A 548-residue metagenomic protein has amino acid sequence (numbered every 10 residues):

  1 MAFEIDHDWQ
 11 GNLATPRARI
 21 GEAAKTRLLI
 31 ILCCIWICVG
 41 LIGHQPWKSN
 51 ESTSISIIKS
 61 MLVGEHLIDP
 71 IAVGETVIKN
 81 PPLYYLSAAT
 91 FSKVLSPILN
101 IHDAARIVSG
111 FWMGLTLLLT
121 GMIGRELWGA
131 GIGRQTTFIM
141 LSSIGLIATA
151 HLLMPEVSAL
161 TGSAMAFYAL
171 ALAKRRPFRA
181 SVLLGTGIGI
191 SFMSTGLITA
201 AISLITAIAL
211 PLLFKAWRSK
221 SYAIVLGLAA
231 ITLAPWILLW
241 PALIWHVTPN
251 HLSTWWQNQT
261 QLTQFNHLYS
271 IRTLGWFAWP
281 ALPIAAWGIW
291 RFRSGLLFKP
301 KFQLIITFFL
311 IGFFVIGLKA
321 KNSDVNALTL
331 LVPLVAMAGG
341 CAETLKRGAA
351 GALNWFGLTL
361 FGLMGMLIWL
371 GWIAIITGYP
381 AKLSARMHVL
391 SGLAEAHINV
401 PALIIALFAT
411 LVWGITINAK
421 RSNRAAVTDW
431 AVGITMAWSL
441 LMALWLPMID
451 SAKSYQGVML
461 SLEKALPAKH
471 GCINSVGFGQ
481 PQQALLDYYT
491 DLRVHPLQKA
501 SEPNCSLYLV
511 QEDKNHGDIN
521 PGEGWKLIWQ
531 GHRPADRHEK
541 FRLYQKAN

Functional and structural regions predicted by a protein language model:
I35-C38, S54-T76, L83, T90-K93: Extracytosolic helix-loop segments that constitute the early lumenal/periplasmic catalytic or substrate-binding loops
S56-S60, T186, S194, T199-V325 (+4 more regions): Transmembrane-lumen/periplasm boundary regions of multi-pass, lipid-linked membrane glycan transferases
P82, L86, L95-L115, L153: Loop-to-helix entry region of an early transmembrane alpha helix in multi-pass inner-membrane enzymes
I107-L127, M165: Transmembrane-helix motifs of polytopic, lipid-linked glycan transferases
L119, A159-R175, G187, L334-M337: Specific aromatic-rich, kink-prone transmembrane helix
E126-G131, A166-L183, I190-S191, A342-L345: Membrane-interface transmembrane helices that cradle and orient dolichyl/undecaprenyl
G145-A159, G196-L197: Short acidic/glycine- and proline-prone juxtamembrane loop motifs at membrane-interface regions of multi-pass membrane
I404-T416, R424-Q545: Short periplasmic/luminal acceptor-recognition loop of GT-C membrane glycosyltransferases, typified by
